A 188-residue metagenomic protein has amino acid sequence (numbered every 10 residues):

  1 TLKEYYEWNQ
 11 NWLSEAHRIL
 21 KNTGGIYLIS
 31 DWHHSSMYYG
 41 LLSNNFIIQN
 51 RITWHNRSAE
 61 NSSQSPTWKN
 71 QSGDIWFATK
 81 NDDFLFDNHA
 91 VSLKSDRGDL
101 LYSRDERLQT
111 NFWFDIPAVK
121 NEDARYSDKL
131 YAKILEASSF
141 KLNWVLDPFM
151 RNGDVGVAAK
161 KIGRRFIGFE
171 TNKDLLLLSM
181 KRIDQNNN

Functional and structural regions predicted by a protein language model:
T1-L178: Core catalytic lobe of class I
M180-N188: S-adenosyl-L-methionine
